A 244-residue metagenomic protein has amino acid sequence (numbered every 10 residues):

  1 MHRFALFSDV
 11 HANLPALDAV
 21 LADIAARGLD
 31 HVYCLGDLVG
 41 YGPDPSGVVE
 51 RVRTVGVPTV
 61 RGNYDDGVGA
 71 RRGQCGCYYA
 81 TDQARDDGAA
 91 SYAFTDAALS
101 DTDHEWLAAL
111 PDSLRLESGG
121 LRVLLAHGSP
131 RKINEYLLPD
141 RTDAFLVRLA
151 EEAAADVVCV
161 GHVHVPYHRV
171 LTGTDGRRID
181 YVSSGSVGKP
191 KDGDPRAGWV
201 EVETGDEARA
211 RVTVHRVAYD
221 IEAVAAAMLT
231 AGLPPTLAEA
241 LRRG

Functional and structural regions predicted by a protein language model:
H2-H104, A108: Core catalytic region of metal-dependent phosphoesterases/phosphodiesterases, especially metallo-beta-lactamase-like
H2-H11, R122-S129, Y181-G185: Active-site-proximal beta-strand elements of phosphoester/diester hydrolases
H11-A16, G40-P43, Y64-A70, R131-I133 (+2 more regions): Active-site environment of divalent metal-dependent phosphoester hydrolases
I24-L29, E117-G119, E151-A154, E201 (+1 more regions): Glycine-rich phosphate-binding loop signature in dinucleotide/nucleotide-binding domains
Y79-D86, G119-A153: Active-site-proximal segments of metal-dependent phosphoesterases and phosphodiesterases across multiple
D112-G120, R169-T174: Short acidic-hydrophobic surface loop/beta-edge motif
D140-V182: Anionic-ligand binding region
V170-G244: Acidic, His/Gly-rich catalytic cores of divalent-metal-dependent hydrolytic chemistry
